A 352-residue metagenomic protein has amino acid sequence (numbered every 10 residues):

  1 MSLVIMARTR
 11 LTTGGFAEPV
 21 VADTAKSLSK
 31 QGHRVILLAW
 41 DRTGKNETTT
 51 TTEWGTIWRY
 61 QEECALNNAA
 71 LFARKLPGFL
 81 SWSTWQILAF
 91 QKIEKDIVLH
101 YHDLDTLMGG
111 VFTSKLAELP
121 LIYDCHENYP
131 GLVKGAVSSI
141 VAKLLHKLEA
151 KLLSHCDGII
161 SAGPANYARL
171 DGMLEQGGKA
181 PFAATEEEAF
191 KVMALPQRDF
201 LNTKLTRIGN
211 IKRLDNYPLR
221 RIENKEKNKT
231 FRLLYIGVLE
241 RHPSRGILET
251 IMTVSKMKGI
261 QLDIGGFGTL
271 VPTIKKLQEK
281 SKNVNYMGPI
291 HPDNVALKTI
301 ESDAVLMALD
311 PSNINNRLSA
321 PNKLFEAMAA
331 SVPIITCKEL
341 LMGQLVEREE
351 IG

Functional and structural regions predicted by a protein language model:
M1-K45, T49, G158, E175 (+4 more regions): N-terminal subdomain of nucleotide-sugar transferases
V4, N210-K212, N216, K225-S255 (+1 more regions): Conserved donor-binding/catalytic core segment of Leloir-type glycosyltransferases
D23-K26, L80, T84-Q91, M108 (+4 more regions): Membrane-proximal helix-turn-helix segments that form the acceptor-binding/catalytic region of lipid-linked
P77-G78, A117-I122, Y129-L152, A168-G178 (+2 more regions): Nucleotide-sugar donor phosphate/pyrophosphate-binding loop at the beta->alpha transition of glycosyltransferases
A142, H146, A150-K204, Q344-R348: A short, active-site helix/loop in glycosyltransferases that binds the activated sugar's phosphate group
T230, P272-A304: Nucleotide-activated donor-binding/catalytic signature segment of Leloir-type glycosyltransferases, i.e., the conserved
I236-E240, Q261-I274, G288: Glycosyltransferase donor-sugar binding loop
R241-R245, H291-K298, V305-F325, I335-Q344: Nucleotide-sugar-dependent
